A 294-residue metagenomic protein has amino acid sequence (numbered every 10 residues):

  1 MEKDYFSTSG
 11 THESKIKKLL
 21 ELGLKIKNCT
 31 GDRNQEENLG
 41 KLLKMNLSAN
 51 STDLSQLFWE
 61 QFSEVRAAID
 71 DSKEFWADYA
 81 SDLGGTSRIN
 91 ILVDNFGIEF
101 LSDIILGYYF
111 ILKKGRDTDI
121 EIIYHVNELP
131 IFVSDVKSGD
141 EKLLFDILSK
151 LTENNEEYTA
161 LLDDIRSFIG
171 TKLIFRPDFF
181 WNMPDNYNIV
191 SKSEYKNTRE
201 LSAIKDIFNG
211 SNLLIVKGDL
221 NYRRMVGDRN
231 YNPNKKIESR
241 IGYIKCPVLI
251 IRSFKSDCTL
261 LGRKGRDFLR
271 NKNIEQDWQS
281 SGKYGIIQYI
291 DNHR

Functional and structural regions predicted by a protein language model:
M1-R88, I287-R294: Non-catalytic accessory regions outside enzyme or core folds
I69, F100-I104, T198, S202: Conserved structured core elements
G84, G115-D119, D219: Residue-level recognition of short, well-ordered coil/turn positions that link secondary-structure elements
R88-N90, N212-L213: Structural motif
V93-N95: Extended, domain-scale alpha-helical bundle/helix-rich regions
I98-D119, I123: Histidine-anchored nucleotide/phosphate-binding helix
E121, H125-E128, S134-R294: C-terminal functional extensions of proteins
